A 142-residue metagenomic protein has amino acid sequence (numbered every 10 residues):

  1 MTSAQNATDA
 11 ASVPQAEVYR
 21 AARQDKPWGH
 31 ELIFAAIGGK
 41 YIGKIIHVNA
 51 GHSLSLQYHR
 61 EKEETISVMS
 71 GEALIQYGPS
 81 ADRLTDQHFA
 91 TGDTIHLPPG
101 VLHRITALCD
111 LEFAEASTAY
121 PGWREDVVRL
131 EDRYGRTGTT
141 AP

Functional and structural regions predicted by a protein language model:
M1-I42, S53-S55, Q87, V127-P142: A short, N-terminal "cap"/entry segment at the start of jelly-roll beta-barrel domains of the cupin/DSBH fold
G39-K40, N49-S53, E72-L74, A81: Short, charged/polar surface micro-motifs in flexible loops or helix N-caps
K44-K62: Conserved short histidine dyad/triad with adjacent acidic residue
I45, T65, C109-R129: A short hydrophobic beta-strand segment most commonly corresponding to one strand of the jelly-roll/cupin
R60-P79: Glycine- and acidic-residue-biased ligand/ion/polar-headgroup-sensing regions
P79-G100: Short acidic-glycine-tyrosine-enriched beta hairpin
R104-A107: Asparagine-centered strand-capping/turn motif at beta-strand->loop junctions
